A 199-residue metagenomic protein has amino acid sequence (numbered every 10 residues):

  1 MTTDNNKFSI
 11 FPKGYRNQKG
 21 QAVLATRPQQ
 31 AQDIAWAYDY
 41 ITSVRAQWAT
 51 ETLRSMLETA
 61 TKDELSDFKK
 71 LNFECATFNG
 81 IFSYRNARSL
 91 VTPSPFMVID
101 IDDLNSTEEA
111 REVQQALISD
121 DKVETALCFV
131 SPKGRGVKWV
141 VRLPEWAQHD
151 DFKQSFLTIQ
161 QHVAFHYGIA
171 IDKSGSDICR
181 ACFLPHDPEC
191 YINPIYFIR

Functional and structural regions predicted by a protein language model:
M1-P95: DNA replication initiation on ssDNA origins
T3-G20, N79, S83-E108, L143-R199: DNA replication initiation modules
I41, L57-E64, F68, L117-D121 (+1 more regions): Hydrophobic, Leu/Ile/Phe/Ala-enriched alpha-helical segments that form helix-helix packing faces
A76, A126-C128, A181: Generic beta-strand hydrophobic packing signal
R88-L90, S119, V130: Short, charge-rich binding segments
T92-S94, V123, G134: Short connector loops at helix/strand junctions that flank enzyme active sites, especially segments positioning acidic
S106-E124: Short amphipathic alpha-helix segments
F129-K138: Short, conserved phosphate-binding/catalytic loop or strand-edge motifs used in phosphoryl-/nucleotidyl-transfer
